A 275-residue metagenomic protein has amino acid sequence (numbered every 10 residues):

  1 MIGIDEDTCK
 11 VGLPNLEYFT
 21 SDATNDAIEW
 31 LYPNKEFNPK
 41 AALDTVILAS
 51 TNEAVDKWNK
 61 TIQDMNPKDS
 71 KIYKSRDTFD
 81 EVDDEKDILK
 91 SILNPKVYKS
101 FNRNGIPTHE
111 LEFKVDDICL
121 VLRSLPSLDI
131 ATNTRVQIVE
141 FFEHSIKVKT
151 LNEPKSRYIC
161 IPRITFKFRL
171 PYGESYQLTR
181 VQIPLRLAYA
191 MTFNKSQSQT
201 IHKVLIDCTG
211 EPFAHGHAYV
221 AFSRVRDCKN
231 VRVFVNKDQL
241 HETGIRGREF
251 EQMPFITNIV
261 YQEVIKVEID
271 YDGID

Functional and structural regions predicted by a protein language model:
M1-D275: RecA-like helicase/translocase P-loop NTPase motor core
